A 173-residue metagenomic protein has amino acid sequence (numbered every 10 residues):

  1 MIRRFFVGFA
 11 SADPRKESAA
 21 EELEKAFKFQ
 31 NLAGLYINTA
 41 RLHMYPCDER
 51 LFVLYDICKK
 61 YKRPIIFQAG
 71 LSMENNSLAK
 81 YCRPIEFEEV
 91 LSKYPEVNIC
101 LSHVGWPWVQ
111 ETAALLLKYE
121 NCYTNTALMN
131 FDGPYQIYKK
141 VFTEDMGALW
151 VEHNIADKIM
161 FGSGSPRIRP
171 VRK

Functional and structural regions predicted by a protein language model:
M1-Y81: Active-site gating/metal-coordination segments in enzymes
R4, L32, Y36, Q68-A69 (+4 more regions): A generic structural signal for ordered alpha-helices
G8, L71-M73, P95-V97, F131-P134: N-terminal start-of-chain detector that recognizes signal peptides and the immediate post-cleavage beginning
A12, Y36-I37, I65-F67, P84-F87 (+4 more regions): Long, contiguous hydrophobic alpha-helical segments, chiefly transmembrane helices and signal peptides
S18-F27, C47-L51, N76-S92, W108-K118 (+1 more regions): Distinct, well-ordered alpha-helical segments
F29-G34, I57-P64, K93-V97, L117-T124 (+1 more regions): Glycine-enriched alpha-helix->loop->beta-strand junction motifs that scaffold or abut catalytic
N98-C100, G105-K173: H/E-rich (His + Asp/Glu) clusters that bind or coordinate divalent metals
